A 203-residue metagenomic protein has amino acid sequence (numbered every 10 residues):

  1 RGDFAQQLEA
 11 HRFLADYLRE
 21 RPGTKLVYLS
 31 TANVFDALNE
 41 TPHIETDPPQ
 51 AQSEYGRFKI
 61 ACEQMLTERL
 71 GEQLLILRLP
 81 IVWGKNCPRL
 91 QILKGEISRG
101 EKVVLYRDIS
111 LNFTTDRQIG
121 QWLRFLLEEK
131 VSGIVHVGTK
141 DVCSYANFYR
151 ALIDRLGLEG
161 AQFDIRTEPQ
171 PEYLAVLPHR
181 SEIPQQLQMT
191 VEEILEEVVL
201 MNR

Functional and structural regions predicted by a protein language model:
R1-V27: NAD(P)-cofactor binding segment of oxidoreductase domains
A5, A10, V34-L77: Catalytic helix-loop patch of NAD(P)-dependent Rossmann-fold dehydrogenases
Q6, G84, L111-T114, C143: Residue-level signal for the nucleotide or nucleotide-sugar donor/cofactor binding architecture
L26-A32, L77-L79: SDR active-site strand-loop-helix element
Q64-L111, Q118, F125: NAD(P)-dependent short-chain dehydrogenase/reductase
I119-L123, V137, F148, S181 (+1 more regions): Non-catalytic, hydrophobic alpha-helical segments
W122-Y173, R203: Mid/C-terminal beta-alpha module of Rossmann-like enzyme folds, strongest in SDR-family dehydrogenases/epimerases
E159-R203: C-terminal amphipathic/interface module of NAD(P)-dependent oxidoreductases and related NAD-binding regulators
